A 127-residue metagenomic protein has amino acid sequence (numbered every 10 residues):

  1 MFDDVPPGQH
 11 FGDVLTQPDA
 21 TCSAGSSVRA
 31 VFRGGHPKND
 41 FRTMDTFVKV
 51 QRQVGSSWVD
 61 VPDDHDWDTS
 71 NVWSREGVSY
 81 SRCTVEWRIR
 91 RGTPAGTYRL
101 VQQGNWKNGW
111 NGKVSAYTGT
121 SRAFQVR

Functional and structural regions predicted by a protein language model:
F2-V28: N-terminal edge beta-strand
A20-V85, Q103: Contiguous segments within soluble domain cores/interaction surfaces
G25, A95-G96: Beta-strand-connecting loops/turns
H36-D40, T93, N108: Residues that cap or initiate secondary-structure elements
E86-A95: Short, surface-exposed loop/turn segments at beta-strand-coil junctions that are enriched for proline with nearby
G96-W106: Short, aromatic- and glycine-rich surface loops/edge beta-strands on solvent-exposed regions
W106-R127: Short beta-strand elements
